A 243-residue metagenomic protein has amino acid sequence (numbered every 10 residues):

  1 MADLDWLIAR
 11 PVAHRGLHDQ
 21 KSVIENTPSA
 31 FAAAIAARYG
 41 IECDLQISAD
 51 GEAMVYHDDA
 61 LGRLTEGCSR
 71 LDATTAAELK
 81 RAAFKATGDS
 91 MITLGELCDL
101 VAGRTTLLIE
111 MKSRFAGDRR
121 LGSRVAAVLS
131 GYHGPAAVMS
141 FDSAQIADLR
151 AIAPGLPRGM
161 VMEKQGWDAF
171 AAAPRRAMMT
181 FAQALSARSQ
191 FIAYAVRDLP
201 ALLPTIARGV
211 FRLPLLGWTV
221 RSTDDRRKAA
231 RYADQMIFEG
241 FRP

Functional and structural regions predicted by a protein language model:
M1-P243: Phosphate-group recognition and catalysis centered on beta-loop-alpha active-site segments
